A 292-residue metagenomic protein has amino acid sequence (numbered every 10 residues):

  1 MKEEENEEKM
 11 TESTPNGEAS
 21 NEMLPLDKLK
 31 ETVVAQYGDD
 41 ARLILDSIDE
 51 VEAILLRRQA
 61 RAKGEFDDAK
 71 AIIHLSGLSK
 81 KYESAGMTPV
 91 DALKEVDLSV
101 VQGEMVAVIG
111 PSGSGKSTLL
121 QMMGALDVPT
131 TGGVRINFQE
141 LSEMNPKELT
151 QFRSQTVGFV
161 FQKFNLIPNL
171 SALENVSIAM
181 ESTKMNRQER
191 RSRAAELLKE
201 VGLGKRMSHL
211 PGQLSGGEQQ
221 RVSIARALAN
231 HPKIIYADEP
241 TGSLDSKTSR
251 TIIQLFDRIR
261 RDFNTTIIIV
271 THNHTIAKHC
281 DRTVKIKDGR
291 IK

Functional and structural regions predicted by a protein language model:
M1-K81, K292: ABC-family P-loop ATPase nucleotide-binding domain
A69-I286: ABC family nucleotide-binding domain
